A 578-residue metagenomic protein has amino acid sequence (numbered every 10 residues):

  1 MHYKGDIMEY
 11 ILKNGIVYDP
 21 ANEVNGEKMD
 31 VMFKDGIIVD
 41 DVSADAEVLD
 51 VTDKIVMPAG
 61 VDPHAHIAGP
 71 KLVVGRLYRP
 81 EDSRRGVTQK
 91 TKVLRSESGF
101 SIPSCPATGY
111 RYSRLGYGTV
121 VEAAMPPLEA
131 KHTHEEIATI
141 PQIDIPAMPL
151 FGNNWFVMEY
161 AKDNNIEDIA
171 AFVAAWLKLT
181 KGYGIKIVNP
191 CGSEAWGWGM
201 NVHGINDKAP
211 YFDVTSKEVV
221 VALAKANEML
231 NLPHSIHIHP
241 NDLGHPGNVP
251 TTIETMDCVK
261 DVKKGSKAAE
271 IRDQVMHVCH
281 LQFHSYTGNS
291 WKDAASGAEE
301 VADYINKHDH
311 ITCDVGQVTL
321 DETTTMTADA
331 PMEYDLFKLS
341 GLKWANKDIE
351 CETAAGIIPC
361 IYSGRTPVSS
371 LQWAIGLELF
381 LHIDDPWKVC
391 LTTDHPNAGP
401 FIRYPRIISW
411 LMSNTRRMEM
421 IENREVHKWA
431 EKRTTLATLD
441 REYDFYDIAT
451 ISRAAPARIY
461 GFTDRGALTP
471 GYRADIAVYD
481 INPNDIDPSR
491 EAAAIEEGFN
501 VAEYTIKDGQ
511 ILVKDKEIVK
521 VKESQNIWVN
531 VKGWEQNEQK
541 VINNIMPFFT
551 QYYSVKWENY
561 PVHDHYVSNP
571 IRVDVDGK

Functional and structural regions predicted by a protein language model:
M1-K34, V42-S43, R84, Q89-T119 (+4 more regions): Active-site microenvironment of metallo-dependent hydrolases
V42-M57: Active-site metal-binding motif and surrounding structural segment of the metallo-beta-lactamase
K54-E136: Metal-associated gating/positioning segment near the N- to mid-region
M57-P63, V121-A123, C279-H280, D314 (+1 more regions): Active-site neighborhood of phospho(di)ester-bond hydrolases with catalytic His/Asp-centered motifs
A68, L128-A130, N154-V157, G192-W196 (+8 more regions): Flexible loop/turn segments at secondary-structure boundaries
G86-S104, P149-I169, A209-V214: Active-site mouth loops of central-metabolism enzymes
I137-M148, A222-L230: Alpha-helix-loop-beta-strand connector modules within alpha/beta enzyme cores
N164-N189, S193-V389: Histidine/acidic residue-rich metal-binding segments in metalloenzymes
